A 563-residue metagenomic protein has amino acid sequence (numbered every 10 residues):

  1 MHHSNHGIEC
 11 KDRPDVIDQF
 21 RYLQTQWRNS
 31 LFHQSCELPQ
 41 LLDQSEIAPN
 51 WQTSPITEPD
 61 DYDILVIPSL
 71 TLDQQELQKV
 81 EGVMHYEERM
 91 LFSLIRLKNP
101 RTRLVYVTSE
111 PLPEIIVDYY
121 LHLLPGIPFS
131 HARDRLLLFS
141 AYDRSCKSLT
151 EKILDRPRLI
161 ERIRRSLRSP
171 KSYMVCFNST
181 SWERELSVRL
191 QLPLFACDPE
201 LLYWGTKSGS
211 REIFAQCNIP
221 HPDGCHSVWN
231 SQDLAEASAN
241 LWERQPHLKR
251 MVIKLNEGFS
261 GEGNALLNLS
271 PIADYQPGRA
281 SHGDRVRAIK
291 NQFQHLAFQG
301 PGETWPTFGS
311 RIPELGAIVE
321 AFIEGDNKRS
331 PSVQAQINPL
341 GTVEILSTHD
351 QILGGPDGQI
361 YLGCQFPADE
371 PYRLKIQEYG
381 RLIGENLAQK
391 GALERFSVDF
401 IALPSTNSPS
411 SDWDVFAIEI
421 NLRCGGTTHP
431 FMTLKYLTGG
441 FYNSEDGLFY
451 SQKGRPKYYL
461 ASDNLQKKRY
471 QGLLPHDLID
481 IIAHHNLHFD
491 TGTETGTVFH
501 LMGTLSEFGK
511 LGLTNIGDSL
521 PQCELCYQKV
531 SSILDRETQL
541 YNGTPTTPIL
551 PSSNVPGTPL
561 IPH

Functional and structural regions predicted by a protein language model:
H2-G205, G209: ATP-binding N-terminal substructure of ATP-dependent carboxylate-amine bond-forming enzymes
D118, L186-R189, A237, E262-L269 (+3 more regions): Short acidic, glycine/serine/threonine-rich loops at helix termini
N178-S179, V228, E257-F259, A321-E324 (+5 more regions): Short, flexible loop/turn elements at secondary-structure junctions
E200-G316, F366-E378: Active-site nucleotide/adenylate-binding loops and adjacent lid/helix of ATP-dependent enzymes
N268-I272, I337-T342, L403-N407: Short acidic-glycine loop/turn motifs at beta-strand connectors
G302-N327, P331, I345, D357-D412 (+1 more regions): A long amphipathic alpha-helix within ATP-dependent nucleotide-binding catalytic cores
L353-G354, A417-F431: Glycine-rich phosphate/pyrophosphate-binding beta-alpha loops
G439-H563: Peripheral (often C-terminal) accessory segments that flank ATP-dependent C-N-forming ligase machineries
